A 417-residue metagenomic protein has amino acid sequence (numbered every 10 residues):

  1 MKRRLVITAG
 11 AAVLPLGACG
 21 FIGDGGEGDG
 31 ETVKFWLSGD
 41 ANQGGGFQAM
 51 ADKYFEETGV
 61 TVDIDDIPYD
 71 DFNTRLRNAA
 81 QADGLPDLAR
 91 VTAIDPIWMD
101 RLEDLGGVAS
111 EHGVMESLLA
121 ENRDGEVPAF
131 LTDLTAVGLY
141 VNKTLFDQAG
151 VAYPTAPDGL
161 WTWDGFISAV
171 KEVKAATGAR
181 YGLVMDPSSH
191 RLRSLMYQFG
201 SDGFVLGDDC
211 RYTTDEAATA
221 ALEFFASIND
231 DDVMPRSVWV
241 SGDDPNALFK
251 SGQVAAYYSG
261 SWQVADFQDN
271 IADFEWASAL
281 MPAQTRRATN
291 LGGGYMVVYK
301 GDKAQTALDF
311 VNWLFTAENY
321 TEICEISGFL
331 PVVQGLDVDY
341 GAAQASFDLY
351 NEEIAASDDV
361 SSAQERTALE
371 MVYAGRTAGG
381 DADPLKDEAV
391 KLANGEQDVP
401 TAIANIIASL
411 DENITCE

Functional and structural regions predicted by a protein language model:
R4-P96, S110, K303-T306, E318 (+2 more regions): Conserved N-terminal structural module of periplasmic/extracytoplasmic solute-binding proteins
E57, D230-D231, D269-P331: Extracytoplasmic/periplasmic substrate-recognition and gating elements
D87, E111-F146, Y181, A277-S278 (+2 more regions): A structural signal for short loop-to-beta-strand junctions that line the ligand-binding cleft of periplasmic/secreted
V91-G138, D164-I167, L195, D358-D359: Hinge/lid segment of periplasmic solute-binding proteins
G106-L118, T155-G159, Y181-G182, S201-A220 (+3 more regions): Short, solvent-exposed loop/beta-turn-alpha elements that line the ligand-binding surface or hinge of extracytoplasmic
E126-T132, V137, D164-R211, A217-A218 (+1 more regions): Extracytoplasmic/periplasmic solute-binding protein
V170-K171, D208-V238: Glycine-centered hinge/linker elements that transmit conformational signals in sensory and ligand-binding systems
N351-I406: C-terminal capping/gating helix-and-loop segments adjacent to ligand/active sites or protein-protein/ligand interfaces
